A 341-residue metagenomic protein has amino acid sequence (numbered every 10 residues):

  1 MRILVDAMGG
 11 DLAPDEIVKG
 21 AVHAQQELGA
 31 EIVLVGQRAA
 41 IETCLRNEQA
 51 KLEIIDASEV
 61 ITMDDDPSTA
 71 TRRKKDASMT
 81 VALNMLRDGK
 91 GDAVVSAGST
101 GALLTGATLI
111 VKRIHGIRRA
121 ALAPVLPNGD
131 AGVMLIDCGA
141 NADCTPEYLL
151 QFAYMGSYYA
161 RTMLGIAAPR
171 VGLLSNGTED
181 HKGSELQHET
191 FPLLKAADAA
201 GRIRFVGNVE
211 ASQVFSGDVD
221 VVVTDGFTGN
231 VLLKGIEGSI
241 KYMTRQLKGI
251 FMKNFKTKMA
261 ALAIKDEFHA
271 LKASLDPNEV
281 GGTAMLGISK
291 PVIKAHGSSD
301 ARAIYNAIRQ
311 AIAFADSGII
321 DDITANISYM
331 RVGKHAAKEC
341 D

Functional and structural regions predicted by a protein language model:
M1-V5, D11-D15, E42-C44, A196-R202 (+2 more regions): N-terminal charge/polar-biased segments
I3-D15, A140-L150, K294-S299: Short, glycine-rich nucleotide/cofactor-binding loops
A13-I17, K75-G89, A93-A107, R118-A123 (+5 more regions): Short glycine/serine/threonine-rich phosphate/pyrophosphate-binding segments that cradle anionic phosphate groups
D15-D65: N-terminal glycine-rich anion-binding loop in soluble enzyme alpha/beta folds
D15-E16, L28-V33, R38-A39, A142-A211 (+2 more regions): Glycine-rich phosphate/diphosphate-binding loop of Rossmann-like nucleotide-binding domains
E48-G91: Phosphate/nucleotide-donor binding subsite
M85-L104, K182, Q187-H188, L193 (+1 more regions): Glycine-rich phosphate-binding loop
T108-L135, D218-V222, G226-A336: Glycine-rich phosphate/nucleotide-binding loop
